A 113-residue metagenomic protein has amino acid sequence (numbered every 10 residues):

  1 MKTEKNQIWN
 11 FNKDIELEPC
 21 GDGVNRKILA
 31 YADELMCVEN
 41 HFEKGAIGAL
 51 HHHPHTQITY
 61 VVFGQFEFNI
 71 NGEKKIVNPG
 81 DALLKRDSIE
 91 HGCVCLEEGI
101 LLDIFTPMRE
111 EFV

Functional and structural regions predicted by a protein language model:
M1-E34: A short, N-terminal "cap"/entry segment at the start of jelly-roll beta-barrel domains of the cupin/DSBH fold
M36-H52: Conserved short histidine dyad/triad with adjacent acidic residue
I47-G48, E67, L83, D87-G92: Histidine-centered metal-chelating micro-motifs
H55-F66, N71: Glycine- and acidic-residue-biased ligand/ion/polar-headgroup-sensing regions
V62-F63, N78-P79, E97: A cytosolic small-molecule/anion-sensing beta-strand core signal
G72-D87: Short acidic-glycine-tyrosine-enriched beta hairpin
D87-E111: Ligand-binding loop in jelly-roll beta-barrel domains
